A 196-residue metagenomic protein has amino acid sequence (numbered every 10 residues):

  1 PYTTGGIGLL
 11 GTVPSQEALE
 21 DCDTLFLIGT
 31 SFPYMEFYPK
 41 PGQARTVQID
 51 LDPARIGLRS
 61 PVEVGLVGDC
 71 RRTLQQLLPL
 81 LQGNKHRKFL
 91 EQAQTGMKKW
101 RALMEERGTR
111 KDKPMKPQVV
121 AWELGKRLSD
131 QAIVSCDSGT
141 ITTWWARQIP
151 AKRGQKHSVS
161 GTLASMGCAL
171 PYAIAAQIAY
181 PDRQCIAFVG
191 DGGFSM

Functional and structural regions predicted by a protein language model:
P1, M97-D182: Active-site diphosphate/adenylate-binding microenvironment
P1, T30-F32, P53, T140 (+2 more regions): Acidic, glycine-rich active-site loops and adjacent beta-strand->loop/helix elements that engage anionic groups
P1-Q94: Glycine-rich, acidic loop regions that bind phosphate or pyrophosphate groups
Q16, L78, A121, G125 (+3 more regions): Generic hydrophobic alpha-helical scaffold/packing signal
E17-G29, D182-M196: A short, small-residue-rich loop immediately preceding and capping a beta-strand
D23-L25, R45-T46, Q131-V134, K156 (+1 more regions): Beta-sheet entry/capping signal
L27-I28, G68, V134-S138, S158-V159 (+1 more regions): General beta-strand structural signal in soluble alpha/beta enzymes
